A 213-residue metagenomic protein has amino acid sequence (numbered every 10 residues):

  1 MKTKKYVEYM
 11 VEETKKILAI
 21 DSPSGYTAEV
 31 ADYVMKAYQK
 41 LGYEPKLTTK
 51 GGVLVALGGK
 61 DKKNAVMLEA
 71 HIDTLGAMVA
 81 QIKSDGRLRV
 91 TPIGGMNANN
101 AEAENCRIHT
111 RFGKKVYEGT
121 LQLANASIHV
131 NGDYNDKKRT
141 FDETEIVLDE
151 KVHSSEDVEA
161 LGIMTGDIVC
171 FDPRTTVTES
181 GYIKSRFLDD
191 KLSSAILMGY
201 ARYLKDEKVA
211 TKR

Functional and structural regions predicted by a protein language model:
M1-R213: N-terminal hydrophobic/helix-forming segments and targeting peptides
